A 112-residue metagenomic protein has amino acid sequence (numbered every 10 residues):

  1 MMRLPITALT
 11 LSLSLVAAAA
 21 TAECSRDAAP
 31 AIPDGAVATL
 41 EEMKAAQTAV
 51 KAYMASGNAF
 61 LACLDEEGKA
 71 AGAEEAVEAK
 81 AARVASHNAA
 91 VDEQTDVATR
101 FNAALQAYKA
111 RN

Functional and structural regions predicted by a protein language model:
M1-L11: Bacterial N-terminal signal peptides that target proteins for export
A8, D27-P30, D34-V37, K44 (+4 more regions): Generic preference for well-ordered secondary structure
S12-A19: N-terminal signal peptide c-region/cleavage motif recognized by signal peptidases
A20-K69: Immediate post-signal-peptide N-terminus of mature secreted/exported proteins
D65-N112: Compact alpha-helical subdomains of small soluble proteins
